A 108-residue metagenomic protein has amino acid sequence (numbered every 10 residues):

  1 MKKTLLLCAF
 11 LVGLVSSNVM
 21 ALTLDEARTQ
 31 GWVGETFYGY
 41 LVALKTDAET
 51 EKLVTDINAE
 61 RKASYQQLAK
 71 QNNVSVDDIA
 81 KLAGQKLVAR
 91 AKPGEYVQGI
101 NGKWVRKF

Functional and structural regions predicted by a protein language model:
M1-T4: Positively charged n-region of N-terminal signal peptides that target proteins for export
L6, F10-L11: Hydrophobic helical h-region of N-terminal Sec-dependent signal peptides in bacterial secretory/periplasmic proteins
V12-G13, E95: Alpha-helical transmembrane segments and their juxtamembrane interfaces
S16-N18: N-terminal signal peptide c-region/cleavage motif recognized by signal peptidases
L22-K52, D56, V76-F108: Amphipathic, charged alpha-helical segments and their helix-to-coil junctions in extracytoplasmic/peripheral assemblies
L53-A69: Short, well-ordered alpha-helical segments
